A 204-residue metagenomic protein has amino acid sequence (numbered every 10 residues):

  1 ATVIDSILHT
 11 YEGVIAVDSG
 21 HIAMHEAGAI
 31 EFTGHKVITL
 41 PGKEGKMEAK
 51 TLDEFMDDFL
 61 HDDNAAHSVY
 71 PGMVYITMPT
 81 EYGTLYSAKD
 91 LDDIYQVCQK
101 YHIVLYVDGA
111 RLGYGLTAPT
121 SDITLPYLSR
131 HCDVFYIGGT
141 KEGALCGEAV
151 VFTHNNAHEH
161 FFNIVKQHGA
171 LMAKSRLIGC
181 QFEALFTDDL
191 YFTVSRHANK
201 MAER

Functional and structural regions predicted by a protein language model:
A1-R204: Conserved PLP-enzyme active-site core in the AAT-like
